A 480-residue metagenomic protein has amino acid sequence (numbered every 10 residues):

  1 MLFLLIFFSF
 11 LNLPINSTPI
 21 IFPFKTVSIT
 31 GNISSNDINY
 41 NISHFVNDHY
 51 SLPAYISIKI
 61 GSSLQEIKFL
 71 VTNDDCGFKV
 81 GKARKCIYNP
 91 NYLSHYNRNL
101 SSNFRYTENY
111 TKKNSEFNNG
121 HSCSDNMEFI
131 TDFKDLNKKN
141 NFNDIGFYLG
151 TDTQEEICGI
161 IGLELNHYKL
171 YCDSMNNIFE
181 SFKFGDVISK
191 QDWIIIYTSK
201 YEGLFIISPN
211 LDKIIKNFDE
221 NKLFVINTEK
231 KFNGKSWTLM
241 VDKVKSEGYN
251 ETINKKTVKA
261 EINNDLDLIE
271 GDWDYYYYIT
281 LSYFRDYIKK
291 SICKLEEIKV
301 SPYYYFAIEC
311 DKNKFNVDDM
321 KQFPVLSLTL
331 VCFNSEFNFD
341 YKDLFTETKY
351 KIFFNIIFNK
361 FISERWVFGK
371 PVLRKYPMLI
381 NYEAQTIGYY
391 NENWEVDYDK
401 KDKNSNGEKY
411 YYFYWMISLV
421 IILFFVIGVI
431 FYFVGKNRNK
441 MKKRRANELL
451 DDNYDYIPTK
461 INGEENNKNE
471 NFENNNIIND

Functional and structural regions predicted by a protein language model:
M1-S17: Cleavable N-terminal signal peptides of Sec/SRP-targeted secreted and luminal proteins
T18-H49, E128-N254, K349-F358: Aspartyl protease catalytic domain
T18-I21, T26-T30, F147-T153, I207 (+6 more regions): Aspartic protease catalytic domain
I38-Y40, D48-E156, K289, E296-Y304: Signature of the N-terminal lobe/flap region of pepsin-like aspartyl proteases
Y55, S124, E202, V241 (+3 more regions): Surface-exposed or flexible loop/turn and strand-edge residues in extracellular/cell-surface modules
I58-I60, E66-N73, K79-V80, I160 (+4 more regions): Short hydrophobic beta-strand that contains or immediately precedes a catalytic carboxylate
V258-E297, S301-Y304: Extracytoplasmic, non-cytosolic globular domains
